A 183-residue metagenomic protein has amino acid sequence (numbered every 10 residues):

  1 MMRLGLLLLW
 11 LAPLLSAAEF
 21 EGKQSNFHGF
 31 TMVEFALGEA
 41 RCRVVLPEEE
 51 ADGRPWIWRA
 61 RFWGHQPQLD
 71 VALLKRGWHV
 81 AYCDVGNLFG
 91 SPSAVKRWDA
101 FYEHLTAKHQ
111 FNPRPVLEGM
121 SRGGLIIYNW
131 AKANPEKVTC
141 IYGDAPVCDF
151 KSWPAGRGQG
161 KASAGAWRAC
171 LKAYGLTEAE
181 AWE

Functional and structural regions predicted by a protein language model:
R3-L14: Bacterial N-terminal signal peptides
A17-D52, Q159-A169, T177: A domain-start/cap signature at the N-terminus of enzymes
D52-F62: Short beta-strand element of the alpha/beta-hydrolase
H65-A81: Short amphipathic alpha-helix adjacent to the substrate-entry channel of hydrolases
F89-Q110, N129: Alpha/beta-hydrolase active-site loop
H109-S121: Alpha/beta-hydrolase fold nucleophile elbow
G119-N129: Glycine-rich nucleophile elbow surrounding the catalytic serine of serine-hydrolase chemistry
N129-W182: Hydrolase active-site cap/lid region
